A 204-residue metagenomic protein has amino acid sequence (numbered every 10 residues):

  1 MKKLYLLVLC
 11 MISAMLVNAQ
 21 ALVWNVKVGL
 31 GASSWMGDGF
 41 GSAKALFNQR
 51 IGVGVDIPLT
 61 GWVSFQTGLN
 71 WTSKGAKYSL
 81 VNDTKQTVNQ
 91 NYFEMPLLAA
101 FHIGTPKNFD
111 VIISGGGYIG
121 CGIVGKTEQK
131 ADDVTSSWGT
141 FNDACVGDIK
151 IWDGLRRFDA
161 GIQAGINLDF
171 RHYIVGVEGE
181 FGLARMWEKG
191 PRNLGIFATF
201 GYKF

Functional and structural regions predicted by a protein language model:
M1-K27, F200-F204: Bacterial Sec-dependent N-terminal signal peptides
A19, T60-W62, G104-N108, R171-Y173: Outer-membrane beta-barrel channels and translocator barrels
Q20-G52: Short glycine/proline- and aromatic-enriched beta-strand/turn motifs that initiate or cap beta-hairpins
V26-L30, Q49-L59, L69-W71, M95-F101 (+4 more regions): Residues on the lipid-exposed face of transmembrane beta-strands in outer-membrane beta-barrel proteins
S34-K44, S73-N91, G122-D159, Q163: Extracellular/periplasm-exposed beta-strand and loop segments of Gram-negative cell-envelope proteins, dominated by
G39-K44, K107, R185-N193: Solvent-exposed loop/turn segments connecting transmembrane beta-strands in outer-membrane beta-barrel proteins
S42-F93, F204: Glycine- and aromatic-enriched membrane insertion/assembly motifs of diderm outer-membrane and organelle channel
Q66-S79, Q90, K150-D153, R157-F204: Predominantly the C-terminal beta-signal and adjacent terminal strand-loop region of outer-membrane beta-barrel
